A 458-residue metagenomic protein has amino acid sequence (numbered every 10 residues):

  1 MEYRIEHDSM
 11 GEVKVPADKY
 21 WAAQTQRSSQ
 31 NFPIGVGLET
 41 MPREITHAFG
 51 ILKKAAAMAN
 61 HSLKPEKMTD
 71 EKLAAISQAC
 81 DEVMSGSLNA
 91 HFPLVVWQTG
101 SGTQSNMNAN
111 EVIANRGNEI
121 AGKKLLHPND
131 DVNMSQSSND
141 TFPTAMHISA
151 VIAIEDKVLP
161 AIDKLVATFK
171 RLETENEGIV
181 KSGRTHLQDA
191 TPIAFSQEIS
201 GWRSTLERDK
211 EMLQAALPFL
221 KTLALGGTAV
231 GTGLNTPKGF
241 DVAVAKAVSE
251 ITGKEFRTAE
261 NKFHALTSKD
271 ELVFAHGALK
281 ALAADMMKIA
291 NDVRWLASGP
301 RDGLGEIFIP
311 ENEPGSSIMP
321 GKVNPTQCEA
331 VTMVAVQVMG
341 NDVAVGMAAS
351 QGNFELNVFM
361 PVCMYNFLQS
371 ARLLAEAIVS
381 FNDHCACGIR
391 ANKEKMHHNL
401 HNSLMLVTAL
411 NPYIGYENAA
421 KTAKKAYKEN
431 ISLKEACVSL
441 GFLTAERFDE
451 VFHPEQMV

Functional and structural regions predicted by a protein language model:
M1-V458: Conserved, well-structured ligand/cofactor-binding cores
